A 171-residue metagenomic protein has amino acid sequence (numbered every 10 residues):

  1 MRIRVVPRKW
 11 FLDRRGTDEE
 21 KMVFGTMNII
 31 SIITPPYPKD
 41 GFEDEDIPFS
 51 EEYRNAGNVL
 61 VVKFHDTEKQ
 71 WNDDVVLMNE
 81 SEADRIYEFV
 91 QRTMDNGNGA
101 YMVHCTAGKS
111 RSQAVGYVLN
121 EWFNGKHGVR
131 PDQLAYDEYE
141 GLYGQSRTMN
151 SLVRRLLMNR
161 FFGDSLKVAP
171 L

Functional and structural regions predicted by a protein language model:
M1-V62: Glycine-rich, flexible N-terminal cofactor/catalytic loop recognition
P35, D66, T106-K109, D137-G144: Short beta-alpha junction loops
P38-K39, K69-Q70, K109-A114: Short catalytic/ligand-binding loop motif for oxyanion handling, primarily in non-cytosolic enzymes, centered on
S50-L60, S81-E82, G163, K167-P170: Lipid deacylating catalytic domains
N58-M102: Helix-loop module immediately N-terminal to the HCX5R catalytic loop in PTP-like cysteine phosphatase domains
E80, D84, Q113-Y117, E121: A structural signal for well-ordered alpha-helical segments within the folded catalytic domains of diverse enzymes
Q91-A100, L119-L171: PTP/DSP superfamily signal
Y101-V118: A phosphate-binding catalytic loop at a beta-strand-loop-alpha-helix junction that coordinates phosphoryl groups
